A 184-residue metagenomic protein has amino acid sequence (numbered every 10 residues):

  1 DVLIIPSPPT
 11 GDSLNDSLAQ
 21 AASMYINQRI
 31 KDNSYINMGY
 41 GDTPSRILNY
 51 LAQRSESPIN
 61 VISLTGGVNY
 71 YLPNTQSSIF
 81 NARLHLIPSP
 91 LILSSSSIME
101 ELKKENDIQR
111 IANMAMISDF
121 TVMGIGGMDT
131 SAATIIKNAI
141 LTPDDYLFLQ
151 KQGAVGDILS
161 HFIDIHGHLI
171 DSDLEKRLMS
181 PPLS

Functional and structural regions predicted by a protein language model:
D1-S96: N-terminal active-site beta-alpha-beta segment that forms phosphate/nucleotide-binding and substrate-recognition loops
A21, N69-S184: Conserved phosphate- and dinucleotide-binding cores of soluble alpha/beta proteins, encompassing both enzyme active
